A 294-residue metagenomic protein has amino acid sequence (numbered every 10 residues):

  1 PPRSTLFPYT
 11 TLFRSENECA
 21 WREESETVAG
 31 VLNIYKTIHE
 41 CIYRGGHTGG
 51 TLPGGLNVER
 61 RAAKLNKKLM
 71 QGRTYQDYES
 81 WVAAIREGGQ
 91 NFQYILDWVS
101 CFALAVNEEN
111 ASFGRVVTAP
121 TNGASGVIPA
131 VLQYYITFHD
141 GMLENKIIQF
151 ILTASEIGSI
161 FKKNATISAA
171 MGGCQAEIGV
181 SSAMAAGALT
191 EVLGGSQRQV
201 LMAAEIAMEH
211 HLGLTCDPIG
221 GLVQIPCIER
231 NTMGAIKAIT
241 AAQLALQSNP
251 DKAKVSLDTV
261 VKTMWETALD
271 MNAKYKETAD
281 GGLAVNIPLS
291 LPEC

Functional and structural regions predicted by a protein language model:
P1-L12: Short, small-residue-biased leader/transition segments that mark boundaries at the very start of proteins
S4, P129-G141, A186-G194: Alpha-helical support elements that line or immediately flank enzyme active sites and cofactor-binding pockets
T10-A20: Residues forming anionic-ligand binding surfaces in small-molecule and nucleic-acid pockets of primarily soluble enzymes
W21-G173, G282-C294: Accessory "access/gating" subregions that flank catalytic or transport cores
S25-V28, L32, K36, Q93 (+9 more regions): Electropositive phosphate-/nucleotide-binding environments in soluble metabolic enzymes
M142-F150, G158-I206, T215-C216: Active-site-proximal binding-pocket segments
S182, G187-C294: Functionally critical mobile loop/hinge segments
